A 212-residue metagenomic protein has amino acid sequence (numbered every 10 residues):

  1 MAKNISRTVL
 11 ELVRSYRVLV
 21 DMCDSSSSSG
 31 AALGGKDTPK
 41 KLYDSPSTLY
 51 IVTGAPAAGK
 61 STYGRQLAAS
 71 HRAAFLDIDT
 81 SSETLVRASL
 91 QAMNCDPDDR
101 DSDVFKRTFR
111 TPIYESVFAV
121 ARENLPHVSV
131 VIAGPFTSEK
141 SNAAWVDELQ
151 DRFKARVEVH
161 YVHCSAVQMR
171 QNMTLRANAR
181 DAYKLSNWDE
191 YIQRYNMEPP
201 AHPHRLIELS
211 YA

Functional and structural regions predicted by a protein language model:
M1-D44, E198-A212: NTP-dependent small-molecule kinase module
V52: Hydrophobic anchor at the beta1->P-loop junction of P-loop NTPases
P56: The conserved Walker
S61: Walker A/P-loop
R65-F118, R122: Conserved substrate/cofactor phosphate-moiety recognition/catalytic segment in nucleotide-dependent phosphotransferases
F105-K154: Glycine-rich phosphate-binding loop used to anchor ATP phosphates in small-molecule kinases, encompassing both
F153-M173: Conserved phosphate-donor/acceptor-positioning beta-strand/loop module used by diverse small-molecule
T174-A212: Small-molecule kinase domains that catalyze NTP-dependent phosphoryl transfer to phosphate-bearing small molecules
